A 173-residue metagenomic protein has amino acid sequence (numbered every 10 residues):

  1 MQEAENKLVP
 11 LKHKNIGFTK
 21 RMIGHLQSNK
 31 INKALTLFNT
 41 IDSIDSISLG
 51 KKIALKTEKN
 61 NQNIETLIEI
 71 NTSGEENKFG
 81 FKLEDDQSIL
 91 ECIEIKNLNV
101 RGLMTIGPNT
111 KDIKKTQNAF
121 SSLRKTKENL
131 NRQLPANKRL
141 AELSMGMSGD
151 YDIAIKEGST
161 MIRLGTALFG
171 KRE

Functional and structural regions predicted by a protein language model:
M1-G149, E157, F169-K171: Conserved alpha/beta-domain cores
T160-M161: Divalent-metal-activated hydrolytic enzyme cores
